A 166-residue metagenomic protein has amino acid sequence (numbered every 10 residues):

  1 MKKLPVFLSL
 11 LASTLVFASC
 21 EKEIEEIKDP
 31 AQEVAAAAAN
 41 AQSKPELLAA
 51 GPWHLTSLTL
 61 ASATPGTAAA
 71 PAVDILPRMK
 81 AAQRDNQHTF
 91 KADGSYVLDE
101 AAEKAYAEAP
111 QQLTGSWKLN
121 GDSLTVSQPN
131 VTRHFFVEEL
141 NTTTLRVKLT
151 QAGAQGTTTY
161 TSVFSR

Functional and structural regions predicted by a protein language model:
M1-L8: Bacterial N-terminal signal peptides that target proteins for export
L11-A12: Repetitive helical segments and hydrophobic/amphipathic motifs
L15-S19: C-terminal motif of bacterial Sec signal peptides marking the signal peptidase cleavage site
E21-L113, K118-R166: Lipid interaction determinants
